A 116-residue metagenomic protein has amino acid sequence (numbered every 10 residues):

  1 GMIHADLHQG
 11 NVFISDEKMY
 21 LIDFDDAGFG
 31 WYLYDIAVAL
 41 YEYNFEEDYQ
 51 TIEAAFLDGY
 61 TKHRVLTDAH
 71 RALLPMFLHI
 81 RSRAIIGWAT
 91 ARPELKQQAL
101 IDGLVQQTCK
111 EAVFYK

Functional and structural regions predicted by a protein language model:
G1-L33: Active-site acidic catalytic loop and adjacent metal/ATP-binding pocket of ATP-dependent phosphoryl transfer enzymes
G1-M2, S15, G30, T51-A55 (+2 more regions): ATP-dependent phospho-/nucleotidyl transfer catalytic cores
I3, L78-R83: Solvent-exposed aromatic/hydrophobic patches embedded in short alpha-helical segments
Y32-V65, R81-K96: Active-site activation/catalytic loop segments of kinase-like enzymes and analogous catalytic loops in related
H63-A69, L74: Hydrophobic alpha-helical bundle architecture
G87-K116: ATP/Mg2+ or Mg2+-diphosphate-binding catalytic cores that bind nucleotide phosphates or diphosphates via glycine-rich
